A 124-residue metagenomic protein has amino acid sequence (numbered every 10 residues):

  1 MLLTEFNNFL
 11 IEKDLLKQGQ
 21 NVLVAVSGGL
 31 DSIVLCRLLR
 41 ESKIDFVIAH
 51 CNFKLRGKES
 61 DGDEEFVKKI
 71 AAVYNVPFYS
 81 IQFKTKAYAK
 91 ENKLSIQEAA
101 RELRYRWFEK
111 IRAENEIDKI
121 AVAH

Functional and structural regions predicted by a protein language model:
M1-A123: Core alpha/beta nucleotide-donor-binding catalytic domains of modification enzymes
